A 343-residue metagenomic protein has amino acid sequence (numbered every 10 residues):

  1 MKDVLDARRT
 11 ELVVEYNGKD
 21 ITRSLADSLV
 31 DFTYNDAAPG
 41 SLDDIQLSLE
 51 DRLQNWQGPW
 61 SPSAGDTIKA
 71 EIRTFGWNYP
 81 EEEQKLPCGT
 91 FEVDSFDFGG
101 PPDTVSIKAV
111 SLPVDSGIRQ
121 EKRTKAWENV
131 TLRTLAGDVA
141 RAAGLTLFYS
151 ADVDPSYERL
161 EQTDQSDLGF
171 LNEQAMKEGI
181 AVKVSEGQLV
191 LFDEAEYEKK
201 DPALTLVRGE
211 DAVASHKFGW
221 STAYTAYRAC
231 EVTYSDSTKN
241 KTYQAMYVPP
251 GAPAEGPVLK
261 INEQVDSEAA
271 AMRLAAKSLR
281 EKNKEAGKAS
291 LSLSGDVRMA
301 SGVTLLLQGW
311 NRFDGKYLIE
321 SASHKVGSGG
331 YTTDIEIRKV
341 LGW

Functional and structural regions predicted by a protein language model:
M1-V114: Assembly/oligomerization scaffold segments
K2, T104-I107, S111-D115, Y149-A214: Short beta-strand-centered interaction patches in the first periplasmic/extracellular domains of large envelope
N17-K19, E50-R52, R73-F75, E92-P101 (+9 more regions): Solvent-exposed coil/turn segments that connect beta secondary-structure elements in extracytoplasmic/periplasmic
F32-S63, D211-W343: An acidic/polar, Gly/Ser/Thr-rich interaction patch typically located in mid-to-C-terminal regions of proteins
I45-S48, A109, R123-F148, Q162-S185 (+2 more regions): Amphipathic, non-transmembrane alpha-helical segments in extracytoplasmic/periplasmic proteins
Q46-S48, K69-E71, T90-D94, S106-V110 (+6 more regions): Soluble periplasmic/extracytoplasmic beta-strand elements of cell-envelope proteins
E82-F98, K125, A195-E198, L318-Y331: Short, compositionally biased
T104-R119, Y331-W343: Short solvent-exposed strand/turn elements
